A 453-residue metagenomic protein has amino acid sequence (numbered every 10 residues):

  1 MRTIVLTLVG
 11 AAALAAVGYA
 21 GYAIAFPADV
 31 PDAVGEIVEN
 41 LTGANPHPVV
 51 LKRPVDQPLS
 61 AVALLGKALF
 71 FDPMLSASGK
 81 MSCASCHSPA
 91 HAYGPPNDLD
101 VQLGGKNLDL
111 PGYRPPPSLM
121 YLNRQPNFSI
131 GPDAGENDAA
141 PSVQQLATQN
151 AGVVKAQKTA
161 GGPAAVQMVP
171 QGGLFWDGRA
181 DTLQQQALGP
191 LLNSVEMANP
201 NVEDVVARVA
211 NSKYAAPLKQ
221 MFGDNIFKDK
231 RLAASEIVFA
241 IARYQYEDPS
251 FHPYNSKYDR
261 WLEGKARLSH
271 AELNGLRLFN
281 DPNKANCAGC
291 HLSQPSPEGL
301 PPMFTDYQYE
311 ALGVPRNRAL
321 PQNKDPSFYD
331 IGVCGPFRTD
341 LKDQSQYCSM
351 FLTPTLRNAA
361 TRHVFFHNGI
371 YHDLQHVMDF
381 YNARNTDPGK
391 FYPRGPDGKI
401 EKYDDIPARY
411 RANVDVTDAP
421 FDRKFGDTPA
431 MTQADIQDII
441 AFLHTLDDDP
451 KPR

Functional and structural regions predicted by a protein language model:
M1-L69, Q125, G189-S194, A198-L273 (+5 more regions): Post-cleavage N-terminal segment of exported redox proteins
F26-Q184, P253-P396: Short glycine/threonine-rich turn/loop motifs
T355-R453: Extracellular low-complexity, Gly/Ser/Thr-rich intrinsically disordered linkers and protease-sensitive activation/hinge
